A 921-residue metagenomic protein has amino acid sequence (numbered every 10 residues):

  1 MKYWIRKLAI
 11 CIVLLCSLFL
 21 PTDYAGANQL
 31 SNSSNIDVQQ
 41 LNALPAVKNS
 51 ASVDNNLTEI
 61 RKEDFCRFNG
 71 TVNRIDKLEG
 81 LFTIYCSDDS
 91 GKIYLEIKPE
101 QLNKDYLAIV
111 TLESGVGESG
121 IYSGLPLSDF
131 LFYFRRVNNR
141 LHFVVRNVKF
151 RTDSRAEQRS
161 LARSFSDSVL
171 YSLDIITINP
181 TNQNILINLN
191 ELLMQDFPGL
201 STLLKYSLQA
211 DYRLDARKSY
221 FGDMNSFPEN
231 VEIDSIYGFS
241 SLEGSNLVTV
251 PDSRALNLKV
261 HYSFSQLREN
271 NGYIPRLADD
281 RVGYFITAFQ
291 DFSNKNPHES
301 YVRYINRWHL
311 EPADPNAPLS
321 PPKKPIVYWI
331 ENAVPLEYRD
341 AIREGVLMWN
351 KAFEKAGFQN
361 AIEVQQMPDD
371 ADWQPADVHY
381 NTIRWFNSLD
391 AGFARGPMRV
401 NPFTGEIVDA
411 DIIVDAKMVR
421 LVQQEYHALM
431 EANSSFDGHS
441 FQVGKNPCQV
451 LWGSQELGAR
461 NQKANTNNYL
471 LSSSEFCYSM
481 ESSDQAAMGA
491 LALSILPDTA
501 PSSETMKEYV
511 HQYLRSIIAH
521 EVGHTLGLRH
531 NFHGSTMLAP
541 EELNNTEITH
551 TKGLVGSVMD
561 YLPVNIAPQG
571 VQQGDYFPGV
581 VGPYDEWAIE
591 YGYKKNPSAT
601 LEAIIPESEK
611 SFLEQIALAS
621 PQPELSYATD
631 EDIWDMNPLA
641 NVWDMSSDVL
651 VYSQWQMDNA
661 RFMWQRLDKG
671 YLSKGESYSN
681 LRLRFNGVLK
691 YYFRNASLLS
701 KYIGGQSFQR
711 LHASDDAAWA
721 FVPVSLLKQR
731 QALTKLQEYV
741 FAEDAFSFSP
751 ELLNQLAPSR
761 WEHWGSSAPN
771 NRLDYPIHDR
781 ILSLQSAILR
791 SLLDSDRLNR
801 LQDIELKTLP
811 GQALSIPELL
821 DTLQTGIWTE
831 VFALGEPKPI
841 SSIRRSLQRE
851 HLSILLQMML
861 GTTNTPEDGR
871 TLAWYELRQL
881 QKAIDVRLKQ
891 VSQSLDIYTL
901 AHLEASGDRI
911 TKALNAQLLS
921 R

Functional and structural regions predicted by a protein language model:
K2-I10: Bacterial N-terminal signal peptides that target proteins for export
A9-L20: Bacterial N-terminal signal peptides
A25-A27: Boundary at the C-terminal end of the N-terminal hydrophobic targeting segment
L30-V334, A352, A356, A361 (+5 more regions): Auxiliary tRNA-acceptor-end handling modules of aminoacyl-tRNA synthetases
Y338-G345, M506, V510, L514 (+2 more regions): Stable alpha-helical elements in mature extracytoplasmic
L347-F358, S388, G523-H524, L528 (+3 more regions): Sec-exported extracytoplasmic/periplasmic mature domains
Q366-F386, Q512-P568: The catalytic-center signature of Zn2+-dependent metalloproteases
P497, E504-Y509, G534-R921: Conserved catalytic/binding loops enriched for acidic/polar residues
